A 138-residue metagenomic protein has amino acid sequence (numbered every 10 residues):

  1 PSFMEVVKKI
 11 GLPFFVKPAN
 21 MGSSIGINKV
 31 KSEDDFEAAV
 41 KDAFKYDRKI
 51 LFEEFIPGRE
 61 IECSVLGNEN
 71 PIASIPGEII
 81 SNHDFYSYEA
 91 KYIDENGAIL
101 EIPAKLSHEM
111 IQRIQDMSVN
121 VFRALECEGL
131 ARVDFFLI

Functional and structural regions predicted by a protein language model:
P1-R59, Q115: Active-site nucleotide/adenylate-binding loops and adjacent lid/helix of ATP-dependent enzymes
I10-L12, E89-Y92: Short hydrophobic/aromatic-rich motifs at helix boundaries and adjacent loops
G22-I25, K45, I50-L51, S74-I75 (+4 more regions): Residue-level signal for pocket-adjacent positions within structured domains
N28, A38-V40, E53, E60-A90 (+1 more regions): Beta-strand scaffold of nucleotide-dependent catalytic cores
D42-K49, Y92-I138: A long amphipathic alpha-helix within ATP-dependent nucleotide-binding catalytic cores
R59-E60, I138: Short secondary-structure capping/turn micro-motifs that flank functional sites
